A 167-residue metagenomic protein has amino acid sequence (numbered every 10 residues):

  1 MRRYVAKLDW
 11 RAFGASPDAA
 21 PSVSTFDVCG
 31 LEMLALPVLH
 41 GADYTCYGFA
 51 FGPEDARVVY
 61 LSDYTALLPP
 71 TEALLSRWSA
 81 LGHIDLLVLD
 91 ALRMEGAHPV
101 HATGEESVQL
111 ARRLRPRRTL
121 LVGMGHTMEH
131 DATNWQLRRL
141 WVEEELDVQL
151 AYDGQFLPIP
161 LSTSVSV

Functional and structural regions predicted by a protein language model:
M1-R11, C29, H83, E143-D147: A short helix-to-beta-strand connector/capping loop
M1-R2, V38-H40, L140: Short, solvent-exposed secondary-structure boundary motifs
A6-A73, Q155-V167: Core dinuclear metal-dependent hydrolase active-site scaffold
L68-V167: Binuclear metal-ion centers of metallo-dependent hydrolases, dominated by the metallo-beta-lactamase
